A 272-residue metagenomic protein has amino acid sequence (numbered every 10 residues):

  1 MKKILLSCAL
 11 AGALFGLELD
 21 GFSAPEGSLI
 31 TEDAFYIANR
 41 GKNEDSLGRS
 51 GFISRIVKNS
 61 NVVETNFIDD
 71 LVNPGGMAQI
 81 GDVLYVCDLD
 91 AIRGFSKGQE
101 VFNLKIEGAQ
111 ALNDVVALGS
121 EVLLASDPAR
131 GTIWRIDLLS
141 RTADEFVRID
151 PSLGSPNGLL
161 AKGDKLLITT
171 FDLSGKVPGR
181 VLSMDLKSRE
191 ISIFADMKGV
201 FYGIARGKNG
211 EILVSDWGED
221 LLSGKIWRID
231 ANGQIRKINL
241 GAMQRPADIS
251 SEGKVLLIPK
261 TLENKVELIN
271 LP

Functional and structural regions predicted by a protein language model:
I4-A13: Sec-dependent N-terminal signal peptides
L17-L19, N61-I68, Q99-K105, T142-D150 (+2 more regions): A short beta-strand motif characteristic of beta-propeller blades
G21-E32, A38, L47-R49, I68-D82 (+8 more regions): Beta-rich, blade/repeat-based domains predominating in secreted/periplasmic proteins but also intracellular
I37-N61: Beta-propeller domains
G48-F52, T132-W134, K176-V181, L221-W227 (+1 more regions): Structural motif
I56-N61, F95-Q99, D137-R141, D185-R189 (+2 more regions): Short loop/turn segments that connect beta-strands within beta-propeller blades
I80, R135-S140, A161-D164, K225-K237 (+1 more regions): Flexible "stalk/tail and boundary" regions
C87-D137: Hydrophobic alpha-helical segments and helix pairs
